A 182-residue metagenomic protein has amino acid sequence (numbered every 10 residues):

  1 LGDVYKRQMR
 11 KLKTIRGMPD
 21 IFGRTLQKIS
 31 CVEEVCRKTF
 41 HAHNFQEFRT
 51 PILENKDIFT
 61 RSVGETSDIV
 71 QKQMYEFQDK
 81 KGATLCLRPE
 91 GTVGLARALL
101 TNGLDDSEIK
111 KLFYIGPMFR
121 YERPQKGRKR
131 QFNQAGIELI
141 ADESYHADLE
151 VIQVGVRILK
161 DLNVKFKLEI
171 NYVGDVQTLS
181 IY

Functional and structural regions predicted by a protein language model:
L1-Y5: Short, small-residue-biased leader/transition segments that mark boundaries at the very start of proteins
M9-Y182: TRNA-recognition modules of translation machinery and tRNA-sensing kinases, especially anticodon-binding
